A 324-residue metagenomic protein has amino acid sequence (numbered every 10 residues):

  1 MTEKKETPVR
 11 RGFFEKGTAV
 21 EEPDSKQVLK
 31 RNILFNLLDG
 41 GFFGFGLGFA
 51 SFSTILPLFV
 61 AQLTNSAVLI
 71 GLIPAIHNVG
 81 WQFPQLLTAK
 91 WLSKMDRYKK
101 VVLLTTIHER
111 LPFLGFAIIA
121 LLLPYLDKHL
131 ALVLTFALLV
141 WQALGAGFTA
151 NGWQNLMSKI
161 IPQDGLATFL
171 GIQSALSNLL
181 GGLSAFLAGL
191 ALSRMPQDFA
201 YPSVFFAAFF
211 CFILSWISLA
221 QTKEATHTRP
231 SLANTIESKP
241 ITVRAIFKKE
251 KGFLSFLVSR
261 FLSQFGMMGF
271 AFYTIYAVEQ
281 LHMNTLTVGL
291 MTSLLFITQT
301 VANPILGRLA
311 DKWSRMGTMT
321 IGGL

Functional and structural regions predicted by a protein language model:
E3-F83, T88, L92, K99-E109 (+2 more regions): Helix-loop boundary and gating motifs at the non-cytosolic
I55-L63, K90-K94, A117-L126, G181-V204 (+1 more regions): Transmembrane alpha-helix termini and helix-breaking/packing motifs in multi-pass membrane transporters
N78-Q82, L86, G182, F296-P304: Residue-level signature of mid-helix packing/kink "hotspots" within the transmembrane helices of 12-pass Major
F83-K100, L192-S193, A302-S314: Helix-to-loop junctions at the C-terminal end of transmembrane segments in multipass secondary transporters
S93-L111, I172, D198-F199, K312-G323: Cytoplasmic membrane-interface "Motif A"-like loop-to-helix N-cap segments of 12-TM Major Facilitator Superfamily
P112-F113, I119, K128-T149: Hydrophobic core of transmembrane alpha-helices in multi-pass small-molecule transporters, especially MFS/SLC-type
F209-T228: C-terminal membrane-cytosol helix-exit motif in multi-pass small-molecule transporters
K223-T242: Flexible cytoplasmic inter-helical loops of multi-pass small-molecule transporters
